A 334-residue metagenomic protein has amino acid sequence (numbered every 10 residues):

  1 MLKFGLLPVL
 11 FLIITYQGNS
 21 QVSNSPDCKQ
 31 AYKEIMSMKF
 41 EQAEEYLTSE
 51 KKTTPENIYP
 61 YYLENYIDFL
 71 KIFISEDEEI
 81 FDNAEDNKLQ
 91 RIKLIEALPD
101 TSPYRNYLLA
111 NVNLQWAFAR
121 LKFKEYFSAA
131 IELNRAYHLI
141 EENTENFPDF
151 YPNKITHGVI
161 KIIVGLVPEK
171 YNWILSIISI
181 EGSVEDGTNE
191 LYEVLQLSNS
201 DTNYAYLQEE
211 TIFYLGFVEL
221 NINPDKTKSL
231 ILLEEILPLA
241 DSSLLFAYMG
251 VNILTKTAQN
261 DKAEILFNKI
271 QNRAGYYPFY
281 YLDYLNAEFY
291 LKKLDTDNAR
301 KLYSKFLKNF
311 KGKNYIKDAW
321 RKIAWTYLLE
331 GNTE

Functional and structural regions predicted by a protein language model:
M1-C28, K256-N260: Bacterial Sec-dependent N-terminal signal peptides
Q21, T48-P55, P99-D100, E145-N146 (+5 more regions): Solenoid-like repeat scaffolds
Q21-D27, S102-P103, F150-Y151, E169 (+5 more regions): Generic helix N-cap/helix-start motif at coil->alpha-helix transitions
V22-D27, E34-L47, Y61-I231: Short coil/linker segments at helix-helix boundaries
N203-Y284, E288-F289, K293: Beta-propeller domains
K292-T333: Repeat-solenoid scaffold signature
